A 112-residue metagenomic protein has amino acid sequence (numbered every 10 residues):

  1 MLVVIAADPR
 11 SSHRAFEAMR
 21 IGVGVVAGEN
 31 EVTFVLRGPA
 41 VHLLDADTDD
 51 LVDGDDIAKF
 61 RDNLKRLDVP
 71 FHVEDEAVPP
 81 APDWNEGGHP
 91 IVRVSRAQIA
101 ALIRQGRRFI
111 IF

Functional and structural regions predicted by a protein language model:
L2-F16, L43-D49: Short, glycine-rich nucleotide/cofactor-binding loops
L2-V3, T33-V35, H72: A structural signal for isolated positions on well-ordered beta-strands in alpha/beta enzyme cores
A15-F34: Histidine-anchored nucleotide/phosphate-binding helix
E29, D68, Q105-R107: Short, well-ordered alpha-helix to beta-strand connector turns
V41-L44, P79-A81: Short, active-site-adjacent cap segments at secondary-structure transitions
D49-P79: A glycine-rich helix N-cap at a beta->alpha junction
P80-G88: Short loop/helix-cap segments at secondary-structure boundaries that form the rim of catalytic
G88-I111: Low-complexity intrinsically disordered segments
